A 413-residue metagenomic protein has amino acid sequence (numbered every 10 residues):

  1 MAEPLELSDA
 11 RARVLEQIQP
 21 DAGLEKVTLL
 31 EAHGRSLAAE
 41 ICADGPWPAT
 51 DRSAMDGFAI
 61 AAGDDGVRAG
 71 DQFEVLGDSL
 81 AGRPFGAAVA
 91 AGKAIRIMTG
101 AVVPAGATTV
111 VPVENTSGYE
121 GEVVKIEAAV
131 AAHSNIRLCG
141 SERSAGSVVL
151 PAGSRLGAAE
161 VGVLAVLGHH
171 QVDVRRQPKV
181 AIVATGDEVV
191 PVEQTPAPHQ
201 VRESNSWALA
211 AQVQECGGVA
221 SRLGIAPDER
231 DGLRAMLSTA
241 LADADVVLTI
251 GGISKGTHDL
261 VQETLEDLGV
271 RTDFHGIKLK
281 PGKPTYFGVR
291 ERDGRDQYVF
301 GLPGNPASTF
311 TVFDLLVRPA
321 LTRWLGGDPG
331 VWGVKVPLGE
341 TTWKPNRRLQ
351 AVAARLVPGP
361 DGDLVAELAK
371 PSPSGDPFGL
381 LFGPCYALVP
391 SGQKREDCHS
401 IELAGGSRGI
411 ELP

Functional and structural regions predicted by a protein language model:
M1-A69, G327-A351, I410-P413: Short, low-complexity N-terminal leaders and the immediately following helix N-cap/first helix
A2-S8, F58-R222, V365, K370-P371: Short, glycine/charged-enriched hinge/interface segments at domain edges or termini
A12-G23, A38-C42, D65, S141 (+12 more regions): Generic secondary-structure signature for well-ordered alpha-helical cores
P20, E25-L29, W47-F73, G106-G121 (+2 more regions): Short beta-strand/loop turn elements enriched in aromatics
C42-P46, H133-I136, A165-Q171, D273 (+4 more regions): Glycine-rich, charged/polar anion/phosphate-binding loops that engage phosphate groups from diverse ligands
R52, L325, P329-P413: C-terminal terminal segments
N115-G118, I277, T285-F287, A354-L356 (+1 more regions): A structural signal for short hydrophobic beta-strand segments in well-ordered beta-sheet cores
Q200, A208, C216-G333: Short glycine/threonine-rich loop/turn motifs
